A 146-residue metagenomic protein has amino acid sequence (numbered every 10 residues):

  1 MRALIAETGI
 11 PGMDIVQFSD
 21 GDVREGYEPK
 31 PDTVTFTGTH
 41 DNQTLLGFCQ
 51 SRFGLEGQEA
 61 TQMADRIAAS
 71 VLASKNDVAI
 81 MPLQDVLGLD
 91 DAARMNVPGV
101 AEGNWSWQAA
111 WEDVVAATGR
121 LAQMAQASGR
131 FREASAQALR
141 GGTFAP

Functional and structural regions predicted by a protein language model:
M1-P146: Catalytic cores of glycan-processing enzymes that make or break glycosidic bonds
